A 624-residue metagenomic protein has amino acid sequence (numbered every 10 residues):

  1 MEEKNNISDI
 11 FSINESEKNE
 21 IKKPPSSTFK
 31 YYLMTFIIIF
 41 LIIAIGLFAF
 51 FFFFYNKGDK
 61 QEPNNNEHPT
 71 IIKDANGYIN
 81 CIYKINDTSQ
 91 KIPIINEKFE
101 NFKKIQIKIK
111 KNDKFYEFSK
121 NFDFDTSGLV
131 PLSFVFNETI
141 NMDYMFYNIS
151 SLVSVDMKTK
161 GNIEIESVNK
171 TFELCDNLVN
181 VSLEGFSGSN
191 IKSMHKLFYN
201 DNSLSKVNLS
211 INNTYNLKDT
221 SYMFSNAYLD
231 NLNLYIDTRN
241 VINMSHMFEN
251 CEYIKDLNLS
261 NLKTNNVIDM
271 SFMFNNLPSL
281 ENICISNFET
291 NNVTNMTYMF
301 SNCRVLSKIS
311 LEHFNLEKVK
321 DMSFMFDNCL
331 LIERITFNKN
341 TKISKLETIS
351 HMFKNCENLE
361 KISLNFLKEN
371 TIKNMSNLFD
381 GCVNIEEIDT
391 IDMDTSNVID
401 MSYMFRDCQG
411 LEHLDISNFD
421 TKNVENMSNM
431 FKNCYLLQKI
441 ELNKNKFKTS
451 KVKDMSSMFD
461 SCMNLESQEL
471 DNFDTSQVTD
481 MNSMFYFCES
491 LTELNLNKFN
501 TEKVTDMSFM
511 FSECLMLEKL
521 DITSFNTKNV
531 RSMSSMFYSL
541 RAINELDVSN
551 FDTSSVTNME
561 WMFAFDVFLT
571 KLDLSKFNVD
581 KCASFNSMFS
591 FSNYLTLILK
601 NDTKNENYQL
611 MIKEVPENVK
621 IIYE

Functional and structural regions predicted by a protein language model:
E2-E20, D237, F353, F379 (+3 more regions): Disordered, charged N-terminal biogenesis/targeting segments of membrane/secreted proteins
N6-P25, F29-N169, L174, L183-S187 (+7 more regions): N-terminal capping/linker segments that flank leucine-rich repeat
V130-N137, S151-E166, D176-N190, N202-K218 (+16 more regions): Structural signature of tandem-repeat unit edges
D143-Y144, N169-K170, K192-K196, S221-Y222 (+14 more regions): Register-specific detector for alpha-helical tandem repeat solenoids, activating on a conserved position within each
F146, F172, F198, F224-A227 (+20 more regions): Consensus "Asn ladder" position of solenoid repeat domains
Y538, A564, S590-N593: Hydrophobic alpha-helix feature that most strongly marks membrane-spanning transmembrane helices and their immediate
M588-F589, M611: Small/polar residue-rich beta-strand/coil "junction" motifs that cap repeat-based extracellular fibers
